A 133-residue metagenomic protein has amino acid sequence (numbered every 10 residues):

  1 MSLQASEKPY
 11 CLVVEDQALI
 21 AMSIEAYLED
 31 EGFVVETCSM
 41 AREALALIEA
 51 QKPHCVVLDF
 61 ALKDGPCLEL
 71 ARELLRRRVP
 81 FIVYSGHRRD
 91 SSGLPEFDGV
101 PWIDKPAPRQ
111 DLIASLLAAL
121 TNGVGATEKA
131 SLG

Functional and structural regions predicted by a protein language model:
M1-L12, L94, D104, P108-G133: Non-catalytic signal-transmission and effector/linker regions of two-component phosphorelay proteins
E15: Conserved acidic carboxylate
A18-E36: Two-component/phosphorelay signaling modules centered on CheY-like receiver
T37-C55: Acidic, metal-coordinating helix/loop segments flanking the phosphotransfer/catalytic sites of two-component signaling
M40, P66-E69: Acidic catalytic/metal-coordinating carboxylates
D59: Active-site residues of response regulator receiver
L68-E69, R76, G86-K105, Q110-A114: Alpha4 helix (beta4-alpha4-beta5 surface) of REC/receiver domains from two-component response regulators
I82-Y84: Hydrophobic/aromatic residues positioned on beta-strands within the core alpha/beta folds
